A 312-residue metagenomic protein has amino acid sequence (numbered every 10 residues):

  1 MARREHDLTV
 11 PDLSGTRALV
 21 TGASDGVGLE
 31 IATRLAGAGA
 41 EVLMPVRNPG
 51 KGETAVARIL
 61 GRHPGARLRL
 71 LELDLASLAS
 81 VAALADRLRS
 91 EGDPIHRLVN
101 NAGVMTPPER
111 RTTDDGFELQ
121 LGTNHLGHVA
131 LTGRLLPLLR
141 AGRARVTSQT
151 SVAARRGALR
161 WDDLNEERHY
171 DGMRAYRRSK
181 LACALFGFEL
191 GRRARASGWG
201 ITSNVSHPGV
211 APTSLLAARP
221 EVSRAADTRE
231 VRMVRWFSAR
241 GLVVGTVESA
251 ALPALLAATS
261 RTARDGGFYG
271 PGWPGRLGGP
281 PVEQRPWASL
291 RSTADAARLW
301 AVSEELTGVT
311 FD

Functional and structural regions predicted by a protein language model:
M1-S223, L306-F311: Rossmann-fold NAD(P)H-dependent dehydrogenase/reductase core
T21, R168, G172, W236-A239 (+1 more regions): A short, mixed-charge helix-start or loop-turn motif at secondary-structure junctions
T21-A23, A76, T123-N124, G245-T246 (+1 more regions): A short, hydrophobic secondary-structure junction motif
M44, L73, L242, A288-R291: Pocket-edge positions in alpha/beta enzyme catalytic cores
D115, Q284-S289: Short glycine-enriched, charge-decorated loop/helix-capping segments at active-site entrances that position
E166-E167, S223-S238: A short C-terminal helix-loop "cap" of Rossmann-like NAD(P)-dependent dehydrogenase/epimerase domains
S179, V231-Q284, T293-A297, A301: C-terminal helical subdomain
